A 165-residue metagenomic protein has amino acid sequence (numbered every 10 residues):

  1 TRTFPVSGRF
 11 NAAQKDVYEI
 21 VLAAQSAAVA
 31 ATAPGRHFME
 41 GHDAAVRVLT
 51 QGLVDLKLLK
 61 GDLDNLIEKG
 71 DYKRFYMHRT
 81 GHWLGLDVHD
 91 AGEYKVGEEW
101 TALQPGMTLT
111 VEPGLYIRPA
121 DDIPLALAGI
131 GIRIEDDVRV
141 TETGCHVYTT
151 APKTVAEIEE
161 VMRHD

Functional and structural regions predicted by a protein language model:
T1-D165: Active-site neighborhoods and metal-handling regions in enzymes and metal-associated proteins
